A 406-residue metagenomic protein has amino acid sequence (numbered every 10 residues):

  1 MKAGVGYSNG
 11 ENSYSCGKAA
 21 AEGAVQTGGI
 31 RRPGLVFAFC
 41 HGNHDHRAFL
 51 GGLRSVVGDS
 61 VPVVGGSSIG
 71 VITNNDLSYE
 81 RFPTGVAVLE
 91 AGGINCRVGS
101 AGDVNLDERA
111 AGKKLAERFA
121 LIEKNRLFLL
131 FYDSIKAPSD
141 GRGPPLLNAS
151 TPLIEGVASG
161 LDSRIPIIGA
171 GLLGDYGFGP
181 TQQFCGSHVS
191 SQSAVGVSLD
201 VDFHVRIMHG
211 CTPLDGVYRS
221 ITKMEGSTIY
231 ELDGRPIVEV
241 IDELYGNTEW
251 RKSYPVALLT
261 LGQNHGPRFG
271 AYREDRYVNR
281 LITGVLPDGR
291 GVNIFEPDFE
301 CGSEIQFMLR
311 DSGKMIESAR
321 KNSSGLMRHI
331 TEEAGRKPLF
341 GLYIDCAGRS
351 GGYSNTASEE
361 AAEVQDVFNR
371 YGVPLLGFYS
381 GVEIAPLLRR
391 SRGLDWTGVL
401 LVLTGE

Functional and structural regions predicted by a protein language model:
M1-G34, C40-V56, S60-V71, N75-G341 (+3 more regions): Small-residue-enriched flexible segments
